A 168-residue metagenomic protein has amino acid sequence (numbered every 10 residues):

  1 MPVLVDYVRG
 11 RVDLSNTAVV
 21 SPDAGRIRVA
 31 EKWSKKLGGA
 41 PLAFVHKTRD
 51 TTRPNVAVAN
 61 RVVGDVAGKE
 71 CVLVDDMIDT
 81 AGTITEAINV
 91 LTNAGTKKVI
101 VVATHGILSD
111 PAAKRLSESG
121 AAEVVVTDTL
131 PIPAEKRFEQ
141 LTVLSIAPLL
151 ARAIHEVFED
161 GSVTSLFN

Functional and structural regions predicted by a protein language model:
M1-N168: PRPP-associated nucleotide enzymes
